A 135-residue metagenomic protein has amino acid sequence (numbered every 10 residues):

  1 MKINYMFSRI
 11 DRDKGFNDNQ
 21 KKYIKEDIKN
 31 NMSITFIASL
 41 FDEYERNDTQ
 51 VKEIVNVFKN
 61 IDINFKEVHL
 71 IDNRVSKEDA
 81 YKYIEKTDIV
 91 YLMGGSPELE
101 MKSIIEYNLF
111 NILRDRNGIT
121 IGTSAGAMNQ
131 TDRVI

Functional and structural regions predicted by a protein language model:
M1-I89: N-terminal beta1-alpha1 cap of cysteine-dependent amidohydrolase-like domains
Y5-R9, N19-K22, S96, S103 (+2 more regions): Proteins with a high burden of low-complexity, intrinsically disordered sequence enriched in S/T/G/P/A and R, requiring
R12-D13, E43, P97-E98, A127-N129: Glycine-rich nucleotide phosphate-binding loop and flanking beta-alpha elements of Rossmann-like dinucleotide-binding
Y83-I84, L92, S96-P97, L109: Extracytoplasmic mature domains of secreted/periplasmic and thylakoid-lumen proteins
I89-M93, I121-G122: Structural motif
L99-I135: Class I SAM-dependent methyltransferase SAM-binding "motif I" and its flanking Rossmann-like core
